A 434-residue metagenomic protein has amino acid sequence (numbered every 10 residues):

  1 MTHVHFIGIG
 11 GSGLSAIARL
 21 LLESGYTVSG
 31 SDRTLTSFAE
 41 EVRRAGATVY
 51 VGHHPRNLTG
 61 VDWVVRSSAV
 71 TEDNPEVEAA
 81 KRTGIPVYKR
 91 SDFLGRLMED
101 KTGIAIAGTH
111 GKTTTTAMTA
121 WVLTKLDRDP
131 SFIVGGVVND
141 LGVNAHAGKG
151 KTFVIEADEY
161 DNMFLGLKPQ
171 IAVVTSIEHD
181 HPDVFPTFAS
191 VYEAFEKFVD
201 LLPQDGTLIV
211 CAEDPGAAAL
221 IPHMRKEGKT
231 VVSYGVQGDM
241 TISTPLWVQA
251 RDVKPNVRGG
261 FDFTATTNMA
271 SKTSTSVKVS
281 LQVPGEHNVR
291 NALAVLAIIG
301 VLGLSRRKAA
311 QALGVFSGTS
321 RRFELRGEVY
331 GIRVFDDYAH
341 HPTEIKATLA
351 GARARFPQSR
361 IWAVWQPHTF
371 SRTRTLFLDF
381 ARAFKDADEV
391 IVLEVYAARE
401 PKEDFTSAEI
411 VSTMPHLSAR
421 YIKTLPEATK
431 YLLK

Functional and structural regions predicted by a protein language model:
T2-H5, G13, I17-S24, R258-F263 (+2 more regions): Nucleotide phosphate-binding/pyrophosphate-handling subdomain across enzymes that bind or process nucleotide phosphates
H3, D62-W63, I171, T207 (+2 more regions): Structural motif
V4-F6, V64, I104, P130 (+3 more regions): Conserved hydrophobic helix-helix packing surfaces used for dimerization/oligomerization
L20-Y26, R43-R44, N57, S68-A212 (+4 more regions): Phosphate-binding loop of NTP-binding sites
Y26-R33, L208-A212, W362-Q366, D386-Y396: Short internal beta-strands
S31-D32, Y50-H53, Y88-D92, I133-G135 (+4 more regions): Beta-strand->loop->alpha-helix junctions that form or flank phosphate-binding loops in nucleotide-handling enzymes
T48-T59, V143, T424-Y431: Short acidic low-complexity segments
F380-K434: C-terminal helical cap/extension that packs against the catalytic core of soluble nucleotide-cofactor enzymes
